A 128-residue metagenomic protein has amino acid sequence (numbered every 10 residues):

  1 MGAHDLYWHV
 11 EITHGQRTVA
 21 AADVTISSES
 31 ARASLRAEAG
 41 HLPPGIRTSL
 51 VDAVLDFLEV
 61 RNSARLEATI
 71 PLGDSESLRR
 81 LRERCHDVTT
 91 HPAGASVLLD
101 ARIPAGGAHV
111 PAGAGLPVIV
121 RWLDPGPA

Functional and structural regions predicted by a protein language model:
G2-H4: Short loop/turn motifs at secondary-structure junctions and domain boundaries
W8-H9, H14-A31, P92: A conserved beta-strand-loop-helix scaffold within acyl/acetyltransferase catalytic domains
E29, D74, A93-V97: Short acidic/glycine-enriched loop/turn segments that link adjacent beta-strands
E29-H41: Conserved acetyl-CoA binding element of GNAT-fold acetyltransferases
P43-F57, E83: Conserved acetyl-CoA-binding loop-helix of GNAT-fold acetyltransferases
L58-I70: Conserved GNAT acetyl-CoA-binding A-motif
L72-T90: Conserved active-site alpha-helix within GNAT-family acetyltransferase domains
G94-A128: C-terminal "cap" of GNAT-fold acetyltransferases
